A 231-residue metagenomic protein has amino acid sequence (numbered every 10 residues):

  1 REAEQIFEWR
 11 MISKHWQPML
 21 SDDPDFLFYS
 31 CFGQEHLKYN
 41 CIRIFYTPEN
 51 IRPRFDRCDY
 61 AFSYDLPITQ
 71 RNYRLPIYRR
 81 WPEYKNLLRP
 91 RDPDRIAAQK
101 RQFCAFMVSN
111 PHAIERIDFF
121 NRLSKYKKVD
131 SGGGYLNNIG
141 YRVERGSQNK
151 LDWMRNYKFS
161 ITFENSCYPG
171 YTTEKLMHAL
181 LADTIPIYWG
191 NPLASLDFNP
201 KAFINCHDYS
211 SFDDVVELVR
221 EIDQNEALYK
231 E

Functional and structural regions predicted by a protein language model:
R1-S30, Q34-F45, I51-D130, Y135-F163 (+1 more regions): Pol beta-like nucleotidyltransferase catalytic core
